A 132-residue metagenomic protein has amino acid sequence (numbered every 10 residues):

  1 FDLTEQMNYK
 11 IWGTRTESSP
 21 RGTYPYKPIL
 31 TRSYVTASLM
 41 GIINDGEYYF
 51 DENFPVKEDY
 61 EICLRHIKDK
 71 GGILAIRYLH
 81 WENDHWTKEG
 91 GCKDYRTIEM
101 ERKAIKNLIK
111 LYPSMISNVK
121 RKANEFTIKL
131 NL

Functional and structural regions predicted by a protein language model:
F1-E61: Conserved catalytic core of nucleotide-sugar-dependent glycosyltransferases
F54-L132: C-terminal catalytic/acceptor-binding lobe
